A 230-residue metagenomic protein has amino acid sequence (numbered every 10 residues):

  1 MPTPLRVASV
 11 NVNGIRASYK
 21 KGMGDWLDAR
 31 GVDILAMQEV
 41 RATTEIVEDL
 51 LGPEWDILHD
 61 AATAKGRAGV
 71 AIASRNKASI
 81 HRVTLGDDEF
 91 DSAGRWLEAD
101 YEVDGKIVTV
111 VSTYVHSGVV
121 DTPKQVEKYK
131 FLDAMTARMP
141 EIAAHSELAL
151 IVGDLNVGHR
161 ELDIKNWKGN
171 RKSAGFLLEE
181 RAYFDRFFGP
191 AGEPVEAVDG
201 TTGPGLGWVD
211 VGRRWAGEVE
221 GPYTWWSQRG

Functional and structural regions predicted by a protein language model:
M1-L51, D56-I57, A62-V70: N-terminal, active-site-proximal structural segment of metallo-dependent hydrolase catalytic domains
V7-V12, W26-E45, V110, R138-E161 (+1 more regions): Active-site beta-strand/loop signature of hydrolases that rely on acidic residues for catalysis
R16, T44-I46, G66-R67, G118-D121 (+2 more regions): Short catalytic/ligand-binding loop motif for oxyanion handling, primarily in non-cytosolic enzymes, centered on
K21-G24, V126-T136: Conserved CoA-thioester-binding segment of acyl-CoA-metabolizing enzymes
R41, I46-V120: Structured beta-strand-rich core segments of catalytic domains in phosphoester-bond hydrolases
E54, F131-G230: Metal-dependent phosphoesterases centered on the DNase I-like endonuclease/exonuclease/phosphatase
G86-D87, V115-L132, K168-A174: Surface-exposed cleft-lining segments at the edges of enzyme active sites
